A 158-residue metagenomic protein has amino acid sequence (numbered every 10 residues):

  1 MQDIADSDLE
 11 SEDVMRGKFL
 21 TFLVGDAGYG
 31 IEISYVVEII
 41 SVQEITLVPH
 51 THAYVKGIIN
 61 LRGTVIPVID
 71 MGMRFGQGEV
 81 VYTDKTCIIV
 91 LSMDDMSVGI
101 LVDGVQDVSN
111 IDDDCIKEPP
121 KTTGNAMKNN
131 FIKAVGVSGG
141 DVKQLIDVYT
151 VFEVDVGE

Functional and structural regions predicted by a protein language model:
M1-E158: An acidic, low-aromatic, low-complexity terminal/linker signal
